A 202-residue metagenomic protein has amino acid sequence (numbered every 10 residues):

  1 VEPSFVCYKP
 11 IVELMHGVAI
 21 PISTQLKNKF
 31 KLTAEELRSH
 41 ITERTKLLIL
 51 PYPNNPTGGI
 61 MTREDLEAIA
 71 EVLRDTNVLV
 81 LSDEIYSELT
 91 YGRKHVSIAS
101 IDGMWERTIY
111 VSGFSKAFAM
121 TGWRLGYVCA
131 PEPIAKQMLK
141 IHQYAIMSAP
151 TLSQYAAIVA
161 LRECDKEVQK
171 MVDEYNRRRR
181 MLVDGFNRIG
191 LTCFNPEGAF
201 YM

Functional and structural regions predicted by a protein language model:
V1-V12: Conserved PLP-anchoring active-site segment centered on the Schiff-base-forming lysine
M15, D75-T76, I189: Helix C-cap/helix->beta junction micro-motif
I20, T24-G92: Active-site phosphate-binding strand-loop segment of PLP-dependent enzymes
L48, D83, T108-V111, G126 (+1 more regions): Structural scaffold positions in well-ordered secondary structure
I101-Q137: Active-site PLP attachment segment
Y127-C129, Q154-R162: Helix-loop "lid/cap" segments that line or gate small-molecule binding pockets
M138-A145, A160-D184: Structural signature of PLP-dependent enzymes
I158, E174-N187, C193-M202: Conserved glycine-rich beta-strand-loop-beta hairpin in the small C-terminal domain of fold type I
